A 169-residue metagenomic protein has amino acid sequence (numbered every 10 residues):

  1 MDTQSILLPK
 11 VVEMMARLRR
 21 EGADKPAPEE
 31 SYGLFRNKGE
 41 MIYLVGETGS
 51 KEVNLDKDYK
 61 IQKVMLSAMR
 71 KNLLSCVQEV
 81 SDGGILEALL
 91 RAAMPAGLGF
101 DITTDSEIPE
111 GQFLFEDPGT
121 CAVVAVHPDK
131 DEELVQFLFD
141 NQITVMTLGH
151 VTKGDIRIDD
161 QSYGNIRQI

Functional and structural regions predicted by a protein language model:
M1-D24, R70-I169: Glycine-/charge-enriched secondary-structure boundary and capping motifs
A16-K57, I61, L66-M69, P118-T120 (+1 more regions): Mobile "lid/hinge" segments at catalytic clefts and subdomain interfaces of large enzymes
